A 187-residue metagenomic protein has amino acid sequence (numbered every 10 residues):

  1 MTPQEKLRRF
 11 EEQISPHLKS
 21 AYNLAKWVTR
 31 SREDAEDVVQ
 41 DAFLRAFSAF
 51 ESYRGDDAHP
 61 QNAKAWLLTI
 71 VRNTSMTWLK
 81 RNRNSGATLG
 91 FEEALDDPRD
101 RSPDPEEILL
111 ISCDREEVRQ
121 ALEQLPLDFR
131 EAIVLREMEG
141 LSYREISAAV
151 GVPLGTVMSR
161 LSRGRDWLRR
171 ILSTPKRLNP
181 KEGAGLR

Functional and structural regions predicted by a protein language model:
M1-N23, E33-V39, F47, E51: A short, charge-rich alpha-helical start-of-domain segment used by transcription regulators
M1-Q4, R8-F10, G86-E93, R144 (+2 more regions): C-terminal edge and immediately downstream basic/flexible tail or linker adjoining helix-turn-helix-like DNA-binding
P3-Q4, F43-Q61, R81-R83: Sigma70-family region 2
S31, S142, G151-T156: Helix-turn-helix DNA-binding motif, specifically the short coil turn and the N-cap/start of the second
D37-L44, S48, Q61-N73: Structural recognition of an alpha-helix C-terminal capping motif at a helix-to-coil junction
E51-R54, L68-G90, P103, I111: Arg/Lys-rich amphipathic alpha helix in sigma70-family domain 2
L95-E123: Acidic, proline/glycine-rich intrinsically disordered inter-domain spacer in sigma factors
A132-R136: A short pre-motif secondary-structure segment
